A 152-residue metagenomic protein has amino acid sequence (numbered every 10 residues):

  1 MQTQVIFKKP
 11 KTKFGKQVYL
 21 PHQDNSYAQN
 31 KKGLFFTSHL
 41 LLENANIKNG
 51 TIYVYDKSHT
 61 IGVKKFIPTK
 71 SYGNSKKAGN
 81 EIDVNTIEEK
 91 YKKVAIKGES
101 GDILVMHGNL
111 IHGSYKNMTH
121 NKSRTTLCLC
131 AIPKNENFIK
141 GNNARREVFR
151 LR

Functional and structural regions predicted by a protein language model:
M1-V54: Conserved double-stranded beta-helix
Y19-D24, A28-K31, F66, A95-K97 (+2 more regions): Short histidine-centered beta-strand/loop micro-motifs that create catalytic or ligand/metal-coordination sites
H22, Y91-K93, R124: Short beta-strand-initiation
D24-S26, S58, N109, C130: Anionic group-transfer/hydrolysis microenvironments
T37-L41, K93-A95, I103-V105, T126-C128: Conserved hydrophobic/aromatic beta-strand scaffold that supports enzyme active sites
L42, D56, A131-P133: Residue-level signal for short segments within beta-strands and strand-turn junctions of well-structured beta-sheet
I47-I111, E136: Double-stranded beta-helix
I67-P68, S100-V105, N109-R152: Non-heme Fe(II)/2-oxoglutarate
